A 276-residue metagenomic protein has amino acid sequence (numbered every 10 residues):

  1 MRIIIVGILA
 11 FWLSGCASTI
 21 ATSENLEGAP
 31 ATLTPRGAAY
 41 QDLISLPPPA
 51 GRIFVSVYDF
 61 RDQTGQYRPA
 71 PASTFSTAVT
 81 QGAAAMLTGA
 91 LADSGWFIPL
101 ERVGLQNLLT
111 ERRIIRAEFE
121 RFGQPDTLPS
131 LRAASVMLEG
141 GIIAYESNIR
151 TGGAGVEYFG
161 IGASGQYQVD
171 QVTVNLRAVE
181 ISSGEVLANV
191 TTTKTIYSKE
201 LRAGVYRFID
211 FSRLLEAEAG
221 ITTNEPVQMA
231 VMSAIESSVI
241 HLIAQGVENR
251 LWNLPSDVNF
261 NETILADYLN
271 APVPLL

Functional and structural regions predicted by a protein language model:
M1-G7: Sec-dependent signal peptide recognition, specifically the positively charged N-region followed immediately by
W12-G15: C-terminal motif of bacterial Sec signal peptides marking the signal peptidase cleavage site
A17-R52, A154, Q166-L276: C-terminal/domain-edge helix-coil "capping" segments
I53-F54, Y58-N148, Q171-N189, L276: N-terminal segment of the mature soluble domain
E111, I149-T151, K199-L201: Outer-membrane beta-barrel proteins
R121-F122, Y158-G160, A219: Extracytoplasmic loops and strand-loop junctions of Gram-negative outer membrane beta-barrel proteins
P125-D126, G160-S164: Extracellular loop and loop/strand-boundary signature of outer-membrane beta-barrel proteins
A144-G160: Charged, amphipathic alpha-helical segments
